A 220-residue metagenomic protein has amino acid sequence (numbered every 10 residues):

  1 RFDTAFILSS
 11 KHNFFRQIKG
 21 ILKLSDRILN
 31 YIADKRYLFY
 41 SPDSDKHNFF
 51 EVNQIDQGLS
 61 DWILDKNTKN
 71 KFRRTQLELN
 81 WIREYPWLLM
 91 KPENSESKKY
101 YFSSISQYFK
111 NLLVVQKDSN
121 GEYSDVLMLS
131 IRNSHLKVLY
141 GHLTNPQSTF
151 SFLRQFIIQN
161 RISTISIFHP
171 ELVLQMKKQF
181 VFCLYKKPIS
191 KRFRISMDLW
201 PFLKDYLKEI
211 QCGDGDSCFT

Functional and structural regions predicted by a protein language model:
R1-L38, Y85-P86, M90, N94-Y108 (+3 more regions): Active-site/acyl-donor-binding loops of N-acyltransferases
G20-K23, R27, Q54, G58 (+1 more regions): Exposed alpha-helical structural elements
D45-S60, K69-K71: A short beta-loop-alpha structural element at the N-terminal edge of CoA-dependent acyl/N-acetyltransferase catalytic
F49, Q76, H135: A residue-level signal for beta-strand positions that form part of recognition/binding surfaces within mature
Q57, L77, Q147-S151: Generic alpha-helical secondary structure signal
Q57-D61, R132-H135: Short acidic (Asp/Glu) and glycine-rich catalytic loops that position anionic groups and cofactors
W62-E78, R83-W87, K117: Long, repeat-rich segments with strong aromatic
